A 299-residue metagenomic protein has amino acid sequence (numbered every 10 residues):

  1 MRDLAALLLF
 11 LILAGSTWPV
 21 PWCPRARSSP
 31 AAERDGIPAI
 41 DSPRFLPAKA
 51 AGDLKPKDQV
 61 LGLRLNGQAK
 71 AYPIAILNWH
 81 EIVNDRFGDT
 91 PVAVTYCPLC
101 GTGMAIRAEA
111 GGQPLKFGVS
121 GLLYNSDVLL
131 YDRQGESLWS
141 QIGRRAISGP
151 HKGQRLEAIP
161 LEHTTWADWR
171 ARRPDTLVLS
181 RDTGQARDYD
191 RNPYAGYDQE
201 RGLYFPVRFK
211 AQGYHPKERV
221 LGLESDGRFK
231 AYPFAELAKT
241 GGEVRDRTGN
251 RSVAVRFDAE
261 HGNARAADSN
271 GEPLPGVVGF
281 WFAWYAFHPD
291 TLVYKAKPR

Functional and structural regions predicted by a protein language model:
R2-A26: Bacterial Sec-dependent signal peptides at the C-terminal "C-region" and cleavage site
T17-R299: Mid-to-C-terminal functional-domain signal that highlights helix-capping/loop sites within ligand-binding modules
